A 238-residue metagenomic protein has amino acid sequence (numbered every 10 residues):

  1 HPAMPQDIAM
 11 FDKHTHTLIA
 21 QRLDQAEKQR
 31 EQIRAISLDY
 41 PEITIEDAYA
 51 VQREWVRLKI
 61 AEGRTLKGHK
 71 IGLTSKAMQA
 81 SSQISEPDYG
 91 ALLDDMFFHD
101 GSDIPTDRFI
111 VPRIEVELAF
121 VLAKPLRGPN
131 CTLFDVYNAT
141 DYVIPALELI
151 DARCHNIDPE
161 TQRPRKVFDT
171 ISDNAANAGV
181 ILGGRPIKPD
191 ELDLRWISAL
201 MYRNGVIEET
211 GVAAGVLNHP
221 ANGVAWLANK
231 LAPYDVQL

Functional and structural regions predicted by a protein language model:
H1-A9: N-terminal amphipathic/basic-hydrophobic helices that include classical n-h-c signal peptides and signal-anchor
F11-N218, P233: Catalytic-core "active-site belt" of small-molecule-metabolizing enzymes, emphasizing His/Asp/Glu-rich regions
P220-L238: A conserved acidic, glycine/proline-rich C-terminal tail/linker
